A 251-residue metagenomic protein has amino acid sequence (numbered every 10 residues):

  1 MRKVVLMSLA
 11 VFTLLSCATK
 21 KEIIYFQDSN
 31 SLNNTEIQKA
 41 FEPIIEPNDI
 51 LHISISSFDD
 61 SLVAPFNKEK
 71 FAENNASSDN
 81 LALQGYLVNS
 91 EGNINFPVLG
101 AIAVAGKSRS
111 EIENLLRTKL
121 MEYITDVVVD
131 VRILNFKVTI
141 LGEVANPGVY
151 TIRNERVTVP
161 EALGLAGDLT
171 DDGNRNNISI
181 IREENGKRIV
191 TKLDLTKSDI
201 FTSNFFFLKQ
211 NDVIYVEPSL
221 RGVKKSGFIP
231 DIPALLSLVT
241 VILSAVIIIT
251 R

Functional and structural regions predicted by a protein language model:
M1-C17: Sec-dependent bacterial lipoprotein signal peptides
R2, C17-R251: Ser/Thr/Pro/Gly-biased, low-complexity, turn-/loop-rich segments that often occur immediately after N-terminal
